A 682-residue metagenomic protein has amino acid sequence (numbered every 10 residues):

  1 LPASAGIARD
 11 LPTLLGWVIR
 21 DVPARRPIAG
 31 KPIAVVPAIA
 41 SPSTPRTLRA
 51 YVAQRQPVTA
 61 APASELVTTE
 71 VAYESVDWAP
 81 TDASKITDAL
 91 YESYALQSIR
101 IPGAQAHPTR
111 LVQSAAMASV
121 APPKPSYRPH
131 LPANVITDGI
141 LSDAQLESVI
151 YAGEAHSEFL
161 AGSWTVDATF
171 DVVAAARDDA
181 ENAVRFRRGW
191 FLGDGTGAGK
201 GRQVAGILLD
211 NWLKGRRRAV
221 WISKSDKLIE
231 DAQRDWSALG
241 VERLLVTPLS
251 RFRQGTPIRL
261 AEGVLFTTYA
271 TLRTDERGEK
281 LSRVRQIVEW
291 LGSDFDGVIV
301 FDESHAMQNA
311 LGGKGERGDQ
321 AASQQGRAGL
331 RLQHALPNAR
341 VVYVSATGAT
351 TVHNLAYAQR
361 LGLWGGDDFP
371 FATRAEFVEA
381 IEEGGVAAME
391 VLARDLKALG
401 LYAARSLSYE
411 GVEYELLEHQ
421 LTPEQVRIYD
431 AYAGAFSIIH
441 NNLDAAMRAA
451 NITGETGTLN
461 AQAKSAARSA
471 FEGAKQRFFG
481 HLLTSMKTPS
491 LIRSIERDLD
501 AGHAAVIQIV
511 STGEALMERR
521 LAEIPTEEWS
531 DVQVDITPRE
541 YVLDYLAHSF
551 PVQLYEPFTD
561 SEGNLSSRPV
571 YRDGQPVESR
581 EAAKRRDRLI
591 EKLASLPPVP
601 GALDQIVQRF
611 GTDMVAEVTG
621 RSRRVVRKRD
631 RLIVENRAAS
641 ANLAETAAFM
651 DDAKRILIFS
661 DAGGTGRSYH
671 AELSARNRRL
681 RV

Functional and structural regions predicted by a protein language model:
Y51-V149, K227, S282, D296 (+1 more regions): N-terminal accessory segments
Y73, A79, K85, R110-G139 (+14 more regions): SF2 helicase/translocase NTPase motor core, specifically the RecA-like lobe 1 inter-motif segment between Walker
A198-G199: ATP-binding Walker
Q203, I207: Hydrophobic positions on the alpha1 helix immediately C-terminal to the Walker A/P-loop
F266-T274, Q286-E289, S293, A321-A339 (+4 more regions): Inter-lobe coupling linker of SF2 helicases/translocases
R317, F371-E383, A433-A641, A653: Inter-lobe coupling/hinge segments of SF2-like helicase ATPases
G348-V352, L491-I492, E514-R519, L603 (+1 more regions): SF2 helicase motor core recognition
L355-A372, R679-R681: A short helix-turn-beta junction within AAA+ P-loop NTPase domains corresponding to the substrate/partner-engaging
